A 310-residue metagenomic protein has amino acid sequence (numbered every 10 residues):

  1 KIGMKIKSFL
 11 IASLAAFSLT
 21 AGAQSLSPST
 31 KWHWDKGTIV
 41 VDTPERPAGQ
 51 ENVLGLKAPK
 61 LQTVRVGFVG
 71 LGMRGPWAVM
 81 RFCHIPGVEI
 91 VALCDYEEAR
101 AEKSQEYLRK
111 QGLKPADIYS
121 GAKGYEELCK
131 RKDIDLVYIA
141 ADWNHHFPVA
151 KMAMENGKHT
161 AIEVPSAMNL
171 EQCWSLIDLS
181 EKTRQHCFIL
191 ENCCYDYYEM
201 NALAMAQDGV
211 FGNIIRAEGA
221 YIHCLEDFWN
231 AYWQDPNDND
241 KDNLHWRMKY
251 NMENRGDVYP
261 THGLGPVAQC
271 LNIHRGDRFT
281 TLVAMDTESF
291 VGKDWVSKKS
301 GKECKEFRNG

Functional and structural regions predicted by a protein language model:
I2-L10: Bacterial N-terminal signal peptides that target proteins for export
I11-T20: Bacterial N-terminal signal peptides
A21-S25: Boundary at the C-terminal end of the N-terminal hydrophobic targeting segment
L26-Q111, V267: N-terminal Rossmann-like dinucleotide-binding module
A92, L136, R216: Short, Asp-centered acidic motifs that coordinate Mg2+ and/or phosphate in catalytic or ligand-binding sites
A116-I139: A structured beta-alpha segment of the ubiquitous adenosine-cofactor-binding alpha/beta core
L136, D142-W143, F147-Y195, G209: Beta-strand-loop-alpha-helix segment that lines the small-molecule cofactor/substrate pocket of alpha/beta enzymes
T183-F188, C193-G310: Predominantly a Rossmann-like dinucleotide-binding segment in NAD(P)-dependent oxidoreductases
